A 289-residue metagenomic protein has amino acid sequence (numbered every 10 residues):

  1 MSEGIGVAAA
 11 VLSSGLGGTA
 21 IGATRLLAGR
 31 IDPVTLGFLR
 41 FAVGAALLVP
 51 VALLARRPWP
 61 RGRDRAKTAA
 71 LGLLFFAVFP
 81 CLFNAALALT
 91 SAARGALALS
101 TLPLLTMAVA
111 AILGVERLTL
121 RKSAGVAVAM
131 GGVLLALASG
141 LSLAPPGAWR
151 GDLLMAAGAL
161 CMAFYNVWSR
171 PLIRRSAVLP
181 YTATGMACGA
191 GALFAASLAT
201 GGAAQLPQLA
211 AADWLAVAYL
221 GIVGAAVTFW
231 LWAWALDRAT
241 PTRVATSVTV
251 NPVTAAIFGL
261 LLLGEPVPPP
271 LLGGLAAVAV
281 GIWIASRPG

Functional and structural regions predicted by a protein language model:
M1-F38, A144-P171, G191-A195: Glycine-/small-residue-enriched transmembrane alpha-helix faces in small-molecule transporters and effluxers
A10, R63-G72, L118-G131, D152 (+1 more regions): Cytoplasmic-side transmembrane-helix entry/capping segments in multi-pass membrane proteins
S14, G37-L39, P80, R94-T101 (+2 more regions): Helix-helix packing/entry segments at the starts of transmembrane helices
G15-G18, G22, V49, L73-A77 (+8 more regions): Hydrophobic/small/kink-forming positions within alpha-helical transmembrane segments of polytopic membrane proteins
L16, A20-I21, V49-L99, L135 (+1 more regions): Specific transmembrane alpha-helical segments of multi-pass solute transporters/efflux pumps, especially DMT/EamA
G22-P33, A88, L137-A148, L198-V217 (+1 more regions): Membrane-interface helix termini and inter-helical loops of multi-pass transporters
L48, A69, V109, L118-G140 (+5 more regions): Hydrophobic transmembrane alpha-helices of multi-pass small-molecule transport proteins
L48, T106-A108, I112, V126 (+3 more regions): Transmembrane alpha-helical segments that form core, pore/gating elements of small-molecule transporters/exporters
